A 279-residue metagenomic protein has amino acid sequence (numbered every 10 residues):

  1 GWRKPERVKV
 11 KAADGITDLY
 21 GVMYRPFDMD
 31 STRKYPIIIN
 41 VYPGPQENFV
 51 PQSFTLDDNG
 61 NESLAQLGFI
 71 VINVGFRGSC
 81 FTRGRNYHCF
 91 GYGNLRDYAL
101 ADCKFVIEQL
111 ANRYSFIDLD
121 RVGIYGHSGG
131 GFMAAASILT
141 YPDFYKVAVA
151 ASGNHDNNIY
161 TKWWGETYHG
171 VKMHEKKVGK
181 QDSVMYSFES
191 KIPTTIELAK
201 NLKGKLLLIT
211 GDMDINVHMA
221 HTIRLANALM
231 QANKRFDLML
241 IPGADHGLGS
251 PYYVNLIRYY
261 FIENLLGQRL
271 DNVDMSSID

Functional and structural regions predicted by a protein language model:
G1-R33, P51, T55-L56, E62-Q66 (+2 more regions): Non-catalytic accessory segments flanking enzyme active sites
E6, L19, I37, L67-I70 (+3 more regions): Structural beta-strand/beta-sheet cores of well-ordered domains, especially the beta-sheet scaffolds that support
V8-V10, V41, V74, I241: Hydrophobic residues at beta-strand termini and immediately following loops that shape nucleotide-binding pockets
I16-D18, P36-Y42, D102: Conserved long hydrophobic alpha-helices within structured protein cores
Y24, N40-V41, Y125, I209: Short hydrophobic segments within beta-strands
F27-D28, G44, D143, N154: Flexible, active-site-proximal loop/turn residues at the rims of small-molecule/cofactor binding pockets and catalytic
M29-R83, F132: Short substrate-entry loop that stabilizes the transition state in hydrolases
G60, N73-D279: Active-site-proximal cap/loop segments of hydrolase catalytic domains
